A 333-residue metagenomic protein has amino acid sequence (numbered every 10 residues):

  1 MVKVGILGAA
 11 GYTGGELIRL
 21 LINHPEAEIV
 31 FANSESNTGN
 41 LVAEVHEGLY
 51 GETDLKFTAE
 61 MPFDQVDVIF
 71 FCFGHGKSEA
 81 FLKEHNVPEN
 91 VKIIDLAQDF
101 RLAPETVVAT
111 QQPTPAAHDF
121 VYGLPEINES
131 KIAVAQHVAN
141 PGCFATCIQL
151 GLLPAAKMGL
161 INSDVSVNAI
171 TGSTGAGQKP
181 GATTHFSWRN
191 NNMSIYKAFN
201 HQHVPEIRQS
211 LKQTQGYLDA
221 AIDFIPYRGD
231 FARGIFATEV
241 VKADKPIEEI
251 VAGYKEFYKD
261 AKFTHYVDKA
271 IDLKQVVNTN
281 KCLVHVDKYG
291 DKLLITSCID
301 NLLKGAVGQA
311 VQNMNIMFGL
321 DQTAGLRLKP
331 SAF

Functional and structural regions predicted by a protein language model:
V2-N191, Y196-A198, Y217, H285-Y289 (+1 more regions): N-terminal Rossmann-like NAD(P) cofactor-binding subdomain of oxidoreductases, focused on the glycine-rich
G11, H75-G76, G142, H201 (+3 more regions): Short, surface-exposed acidic/glycine-rich loop or hinge patches that mediate macromolecular interfaces
I18, Q149-A156, V204-R208, K255 (+1 more regions): Predominant activation on well-ordered alpha-helical scaffold segments within soluble catalytic domains
I29, N162-V167, D219-I222, F263-V267 (+1 more regions): A short coil-to-beta-strand element that immediately follows conserved catalytic motifs
I195-F199, Y227, D272-V276: Short Gly/Pro-enriched turn/cap motifs at secondary-structure boundaries
N200-Y266: C-terminal substrate-binding/catalytic lobe of Rossmann-fold NAD(P)-dependent dehydrogenases
A237-F333: C-terminal active-site/capping subdomain that shapes the small-molecule cofactor and substrate pocket of enzyme
